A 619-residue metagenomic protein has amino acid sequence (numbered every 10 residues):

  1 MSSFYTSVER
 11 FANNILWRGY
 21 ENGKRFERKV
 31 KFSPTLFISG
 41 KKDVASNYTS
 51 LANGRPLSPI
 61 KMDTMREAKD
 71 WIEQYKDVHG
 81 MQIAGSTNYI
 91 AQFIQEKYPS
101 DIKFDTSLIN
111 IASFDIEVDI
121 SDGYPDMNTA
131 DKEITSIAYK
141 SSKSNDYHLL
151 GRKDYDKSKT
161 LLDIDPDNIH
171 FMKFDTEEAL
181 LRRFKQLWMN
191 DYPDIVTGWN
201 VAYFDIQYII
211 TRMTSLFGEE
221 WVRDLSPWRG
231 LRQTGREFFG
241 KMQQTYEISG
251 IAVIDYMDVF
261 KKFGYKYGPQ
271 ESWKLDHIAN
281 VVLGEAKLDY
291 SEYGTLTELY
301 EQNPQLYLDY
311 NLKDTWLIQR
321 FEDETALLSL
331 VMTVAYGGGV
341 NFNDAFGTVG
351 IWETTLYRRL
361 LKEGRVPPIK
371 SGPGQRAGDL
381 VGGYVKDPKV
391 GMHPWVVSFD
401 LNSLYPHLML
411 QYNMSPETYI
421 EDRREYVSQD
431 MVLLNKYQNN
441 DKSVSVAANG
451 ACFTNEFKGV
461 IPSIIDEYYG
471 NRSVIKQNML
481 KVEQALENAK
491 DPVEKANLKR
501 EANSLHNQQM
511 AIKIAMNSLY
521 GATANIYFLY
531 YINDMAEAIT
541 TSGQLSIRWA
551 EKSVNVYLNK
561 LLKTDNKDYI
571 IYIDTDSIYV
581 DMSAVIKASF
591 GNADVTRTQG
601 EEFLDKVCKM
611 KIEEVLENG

Functional and structural regions predicted by a protein language model:
M1-Y192, Y310-Y336, A345-G382, K389-G391 (+3 more regions): DnaQ-like (DEDDh/DEDDy) 3′-5′ exonuclease domain used for proofreading and 3′-end trimming on nucleic acids
T64, A84-N88, F93, L401-L404 (+2 more regions): Conserved catalytic core of nucleic-acid polymerases
F114, I254-D255, G391-L404, R472-I475: Conserved catalytic palm subdomain of right-hand nucleotidyl-transferase polymerases, strongest for RNA-directed enzymes
S121-Y124, Y147-L149, Q207, K262-G264 (+11 more regions): Short helix/loop capping segments that flank catalytic or ligand/cofactor-binding pockets
N128-D131, Q207-E220, G240, A335-G339 (+3 more regions): Short secondary-structure boundary/capping segments
D146-R152, D156-F171, D175, Y192 (+4 more regions): Active-site-proximal helix-loop-helix substrate-binding element of RNase H-like nuclease domains
F184-I209: Proline-aspartate-enriched helix->loop->beta-strand connector
Y293-E417, D422, V493-S553, Y572 (+1 more regions): Common nucleic-acid-contacting/processivity interface regions adjacent to the catalytic cores of nucleic-acid enzymes
